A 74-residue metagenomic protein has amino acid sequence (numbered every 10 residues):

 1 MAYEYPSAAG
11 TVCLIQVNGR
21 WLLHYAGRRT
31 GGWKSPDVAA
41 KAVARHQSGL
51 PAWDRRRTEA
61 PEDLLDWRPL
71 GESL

Functional and structural regions predicted by a protein language model:
M1-L22, R56, A60, L65-L74: Short N-terminal "domain-start" leader segments that mark the transition from disordered tails or signal peptides into
T30-L74: Mixed-charge, Lys/Arg-enriched low-complexity segments
